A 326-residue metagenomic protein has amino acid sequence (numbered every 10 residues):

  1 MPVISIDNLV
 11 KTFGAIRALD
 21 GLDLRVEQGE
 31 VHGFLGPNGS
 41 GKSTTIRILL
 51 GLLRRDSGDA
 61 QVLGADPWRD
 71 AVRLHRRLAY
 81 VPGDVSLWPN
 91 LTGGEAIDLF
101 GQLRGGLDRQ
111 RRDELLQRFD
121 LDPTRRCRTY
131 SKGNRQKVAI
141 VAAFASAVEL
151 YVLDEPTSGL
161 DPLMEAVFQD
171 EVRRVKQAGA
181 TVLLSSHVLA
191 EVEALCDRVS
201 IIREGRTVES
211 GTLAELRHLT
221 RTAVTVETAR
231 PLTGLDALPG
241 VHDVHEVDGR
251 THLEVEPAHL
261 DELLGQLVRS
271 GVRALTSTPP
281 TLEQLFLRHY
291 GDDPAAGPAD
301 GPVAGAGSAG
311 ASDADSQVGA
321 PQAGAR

Functional and structural regions predicted by a protein language model:
P37-G41: Walker A (P-loop) phosphate-binding loop of ABC-type ATPase nucleotide-binding domains
R54, G58-R69, R73-L74: Conserved ABC transporter NBD signature motif
Y151-E155, L160: Catalytic Walker B motif of ABC-type/P-loop ATPase nucleotide-binding domains
F168-E254: ABC transporter nucleotide-binding domain
R221-D293, P302, S316, R326: Short, charged/small-residue-rich alpha-helical element at the C-terminal edge of ABC transporter nucleotide-binding
